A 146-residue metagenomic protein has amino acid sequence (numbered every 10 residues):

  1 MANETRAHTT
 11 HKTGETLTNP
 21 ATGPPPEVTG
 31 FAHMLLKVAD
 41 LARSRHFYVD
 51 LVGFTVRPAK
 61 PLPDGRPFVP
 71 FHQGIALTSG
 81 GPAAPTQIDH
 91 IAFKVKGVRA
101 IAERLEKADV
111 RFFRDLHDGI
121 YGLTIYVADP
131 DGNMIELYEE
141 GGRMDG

Functional and structural regions predicted by a protein language model:
A2-A42, D89-I91, G141-G146: N-terminal beta-strand motif that seeds the catalytic metal site of vicinal oxygen chelate
H11-G14, T55-I88, M134-G141: Conserved short beta-strand elements that form part of the metal-binding/catalytic scaffold of enzyme active sites
P26-T29, L35-I75: Core segments of cupin and vicinal oxygen chelate
F31, R66, I88, G122-T124: Conserved positions at the start
D40-A42, I91-M134: Vicinal oxygen chelate
P61-L62, D118, D145: Residue-level "edge-of-site" marker
